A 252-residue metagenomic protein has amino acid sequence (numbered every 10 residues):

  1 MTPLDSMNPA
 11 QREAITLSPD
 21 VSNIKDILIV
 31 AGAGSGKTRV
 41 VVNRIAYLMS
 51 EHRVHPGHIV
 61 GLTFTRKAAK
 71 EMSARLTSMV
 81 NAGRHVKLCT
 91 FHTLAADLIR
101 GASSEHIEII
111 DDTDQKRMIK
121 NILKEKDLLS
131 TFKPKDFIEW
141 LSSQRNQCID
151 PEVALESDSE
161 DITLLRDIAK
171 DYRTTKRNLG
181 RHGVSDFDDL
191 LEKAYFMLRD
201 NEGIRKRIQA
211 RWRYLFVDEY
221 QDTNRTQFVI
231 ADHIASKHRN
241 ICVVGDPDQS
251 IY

Functional and structural regions predicted by a protein language model:
M1-E105, I109, K206, H238: P-loop NTPase Walker
D5-V30, A68, K87, E160-Y252: Conserved helicase NTPase motor core
I24, G83, S103-D189: ATP-hydrolysis module of ASCE/P-loop NTPase motor domains, specifically the Walker B Asp-Glu catalytic pair
G34, T65, T90, I119 (+3 more regions): Residue-level signature of catalytic and energy-coupling elements of molecular machines, predominantly ATP/GTP-dependent
L48, L98-A102, Q144, C148 (+3 more regions): A short secondary-structure junction motif
K70-S73, T77, K120, R173 (+1 more regions): Class I S-adenosyl-L-methionine
F91-L94, F137-Q144, K193-A194, R211 (+1 more regions): Short acidic/histidine-centered micro-motifs embedded in hydrophobic/aromatic stretches that mark compact functional
